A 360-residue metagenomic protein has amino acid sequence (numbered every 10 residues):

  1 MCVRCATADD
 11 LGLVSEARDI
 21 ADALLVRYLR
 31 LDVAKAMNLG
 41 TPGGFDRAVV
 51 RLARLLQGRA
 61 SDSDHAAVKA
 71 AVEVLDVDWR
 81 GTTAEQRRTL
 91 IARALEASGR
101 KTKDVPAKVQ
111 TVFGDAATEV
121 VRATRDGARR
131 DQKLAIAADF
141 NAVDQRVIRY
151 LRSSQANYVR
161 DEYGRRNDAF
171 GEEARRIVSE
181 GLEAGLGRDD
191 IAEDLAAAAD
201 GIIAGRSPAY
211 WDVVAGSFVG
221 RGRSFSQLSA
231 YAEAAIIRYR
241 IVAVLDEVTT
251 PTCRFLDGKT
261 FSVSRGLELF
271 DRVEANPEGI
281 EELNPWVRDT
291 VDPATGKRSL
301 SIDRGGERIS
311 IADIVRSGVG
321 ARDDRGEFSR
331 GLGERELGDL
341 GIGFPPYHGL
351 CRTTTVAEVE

Functional and structural regions predicted by a protein language model:
M1-G205, V319-P345, V356-E360: N-terminal leader/targeting and assembly helices and adjacent pre-domain segments
A209-E360: Acidic, glycine-rich two-metal-ion catalytic cores of nucleic acid-processing enzymes
